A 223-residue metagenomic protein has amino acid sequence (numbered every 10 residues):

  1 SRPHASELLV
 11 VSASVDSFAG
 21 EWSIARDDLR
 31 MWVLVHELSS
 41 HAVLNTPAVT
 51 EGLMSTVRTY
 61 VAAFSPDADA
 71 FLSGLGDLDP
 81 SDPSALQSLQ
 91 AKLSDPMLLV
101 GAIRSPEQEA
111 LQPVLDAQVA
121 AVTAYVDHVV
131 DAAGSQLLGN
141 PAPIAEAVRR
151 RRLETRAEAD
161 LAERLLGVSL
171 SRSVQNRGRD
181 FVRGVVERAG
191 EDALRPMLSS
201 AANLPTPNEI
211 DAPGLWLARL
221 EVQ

Functional and structural regions predicted by a protein language model:
S1-A13: Auxiliary, metal-adjacent structural segments of Zn-dependent hydrolase domains
A5-S6, R26, V119-T123: Alpha-helical membrane segments of multi-pass proteins
S14-V33: Short pre-active-site segment immediately N-terminal to the catalytic Zn-binding motif
S17-A19, E51, N203-P205: Flexible loop/turn segments at secondary-structure boundaries
L29-N45, V182: Active-site recognition of the HExxH zinc-binding catalytic motif
V43-P96, A110-L138: Post-HExxH zinc-binding segment in Zn-dependent metallohydrolases
P96-Q223: Pan-zinc metallopeptidase signature
